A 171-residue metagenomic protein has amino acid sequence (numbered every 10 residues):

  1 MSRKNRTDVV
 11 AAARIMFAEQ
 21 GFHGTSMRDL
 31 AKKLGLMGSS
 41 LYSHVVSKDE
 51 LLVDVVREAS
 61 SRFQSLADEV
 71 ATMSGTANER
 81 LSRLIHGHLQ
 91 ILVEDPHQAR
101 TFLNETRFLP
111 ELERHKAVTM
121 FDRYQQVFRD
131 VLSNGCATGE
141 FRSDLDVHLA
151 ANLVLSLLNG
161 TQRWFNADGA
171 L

Functional and structural regions predicted by a protein language model:
M1-K4, A11, D144, A167: N-terminal intrinsically disordered/low-complexity leader segments
D8, A12, M16-E50, D54: Helix-turn-helix
A12-M16, I91, L157: Short amphipathic alpha-helical elements of helix-turn-helix/winged-helix folds
E19-H23, M73-S74, D95, T138: Short coil/turn segments at alpha/beta junctions that flank glycine-rich nucleotide-binding fingerprints
E50, Q90-R129: Short secondary-structure transition hinges
D54, D68-H97, V147, A151-V154: Hydrophobic alpha-helical connector segments
R57-F63: Short, basic, alpha-helical segments at the C-terminal edge of helix-turn-helix-like DNA-binding modules
A99-R107, R114, V118, C136-L171: Hydrophobic/aromatic-rich alpha-helical bundle segments in the mid-to-C-terminal region
